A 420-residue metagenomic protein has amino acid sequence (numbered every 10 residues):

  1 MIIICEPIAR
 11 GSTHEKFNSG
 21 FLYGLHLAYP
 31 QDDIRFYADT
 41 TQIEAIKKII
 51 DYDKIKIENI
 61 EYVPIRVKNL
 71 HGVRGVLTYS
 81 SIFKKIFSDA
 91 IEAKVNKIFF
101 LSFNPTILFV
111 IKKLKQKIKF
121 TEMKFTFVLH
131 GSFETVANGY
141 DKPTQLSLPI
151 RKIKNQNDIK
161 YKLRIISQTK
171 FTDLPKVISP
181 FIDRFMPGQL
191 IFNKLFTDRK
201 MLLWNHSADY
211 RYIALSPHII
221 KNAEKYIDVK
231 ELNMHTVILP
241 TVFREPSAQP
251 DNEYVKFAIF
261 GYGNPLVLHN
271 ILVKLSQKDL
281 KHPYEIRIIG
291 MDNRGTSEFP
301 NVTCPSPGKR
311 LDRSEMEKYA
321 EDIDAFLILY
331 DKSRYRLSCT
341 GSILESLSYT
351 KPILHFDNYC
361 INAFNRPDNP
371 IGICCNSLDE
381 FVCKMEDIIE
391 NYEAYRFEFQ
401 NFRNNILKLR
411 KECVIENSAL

Functional and structural regions predicted by a protein language model:
I4-Y23, T41-A45, N104-T106, N264-V267: A short, glycine/small-residue-rich beta-strand->loop->alpha-helix junction that serves as a flexible
Y29-T78, E92, M291-R294: N-terminal strand-loop element at the rim of the active site of nucleotide-sugar-dependent glycosyltransferases
F87-L108, K124-V128, A325: Short N-terminal targeting/anchoring amphipathic segment
K97-S102, Q116-M186: Active-site proximal beta-strand in glycosyltransferases
D158-L232: A short, active-site helix/loop in glycosyltransferases that binds the activated sugar's phosphate group
I238-P300, K309-R313: Conserved catalytic-core segment of nucleotide-activated headgroup transferases in glycan assembly
I328-L344, F356-N358, N362-F364: Nucleotide-sugar-dependent
N376-L420: A charged, aromatic-enriched C-terminal amphipathic alpha-helix characteristic of glycosyltransferases across folds
